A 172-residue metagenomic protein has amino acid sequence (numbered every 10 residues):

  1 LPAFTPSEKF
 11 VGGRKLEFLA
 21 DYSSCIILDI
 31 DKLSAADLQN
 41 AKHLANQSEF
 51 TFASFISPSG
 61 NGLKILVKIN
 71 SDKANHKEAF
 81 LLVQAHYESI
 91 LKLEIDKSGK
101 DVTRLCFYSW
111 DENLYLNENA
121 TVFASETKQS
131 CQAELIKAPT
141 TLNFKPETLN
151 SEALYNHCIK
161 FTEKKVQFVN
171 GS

Functional and structural regions predicted by a protein language model:
L1-C25: SsDNA-processing nucleotidyl-transfer enzymes
P2-S7, P58-G60, V102-T103: Short, glycine/charge-rich beta-strand/loop segments that flank catalytic centers and engage negatively charged groups
G13-L16, F52-A53, E94: Generic recognition of flexible, low-complexity loop/linker segments
E17-F50, P58-L91, E112-L114, E134-S172: Modules that initiate DNA replication and primer synthesis
A53-S59, D96-D101: Short beta-strand
S71-D72, I90-K128: Catalytic "initiation/cleavage/transfer" segments centered on a nucleophilic residue and adjacent nucleic-acid-engaging
